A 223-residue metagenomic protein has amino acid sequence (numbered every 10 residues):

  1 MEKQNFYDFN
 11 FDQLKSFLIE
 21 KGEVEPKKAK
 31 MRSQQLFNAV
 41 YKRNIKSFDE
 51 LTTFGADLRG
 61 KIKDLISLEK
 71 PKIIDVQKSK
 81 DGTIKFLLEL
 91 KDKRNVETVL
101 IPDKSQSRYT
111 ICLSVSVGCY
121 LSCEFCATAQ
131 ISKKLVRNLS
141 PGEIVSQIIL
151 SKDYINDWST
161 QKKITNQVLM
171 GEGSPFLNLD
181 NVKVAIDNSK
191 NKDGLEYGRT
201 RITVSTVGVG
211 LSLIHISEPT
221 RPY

Functional and structural regions predicted by a protein language model:
M1-Y109: Flexible, acidic/Gly-rich N-terminal and inter-domain linker regions that tether and position cofactor-handling modules
K27-A29, W158-I164, L195-T200: Short helix-terminating capping/connector loops at secondary-structure junctions
S79, S114-V115, S205: Short linear Ser/Thr-Pro motifs
D103-S146, L150: Canonical Radical SAM [4Fe-4S] cluster-binding loop centered on the CxxxCxxC motif and its immediate flanking residues
Q130-Y154, G173-I214: Canonical radical SAM enzyme core domain
I149-M170: Short Fe-S-cluster ligation motifs
I214-Y223: Single conserved hydrophobic/aromatic residue that forms the stacking wall/gate of nucleotide- or nucleobase-binding
